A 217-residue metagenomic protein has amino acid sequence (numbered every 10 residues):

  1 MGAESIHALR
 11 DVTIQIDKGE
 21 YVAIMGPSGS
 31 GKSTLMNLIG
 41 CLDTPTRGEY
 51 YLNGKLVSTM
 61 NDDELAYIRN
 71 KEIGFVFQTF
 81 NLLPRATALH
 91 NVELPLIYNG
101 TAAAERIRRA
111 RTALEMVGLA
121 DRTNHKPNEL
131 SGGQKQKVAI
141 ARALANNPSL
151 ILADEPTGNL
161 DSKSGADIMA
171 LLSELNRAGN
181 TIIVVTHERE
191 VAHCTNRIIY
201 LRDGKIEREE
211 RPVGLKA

Functional and structural regions predicted by a protein language model:
M1-L201: ABC family nucleotide-binding domain
K205-A217: Conserved beta-strand-loop-alpha-helix hinge in the C-terminal portion of ABC ATPase nucleotide-binding domains
